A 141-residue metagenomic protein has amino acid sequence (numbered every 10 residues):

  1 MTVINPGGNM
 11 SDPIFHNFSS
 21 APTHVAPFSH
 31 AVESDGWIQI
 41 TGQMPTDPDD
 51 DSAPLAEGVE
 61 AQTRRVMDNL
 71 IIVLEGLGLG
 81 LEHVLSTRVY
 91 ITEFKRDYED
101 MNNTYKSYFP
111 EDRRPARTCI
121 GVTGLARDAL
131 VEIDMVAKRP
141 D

Functional and structural regions predicted by a protein language model:
M1-D68, I72-L85, I91-D141: N-terminal presequence-like segments and the immediate start of the first folded domain
